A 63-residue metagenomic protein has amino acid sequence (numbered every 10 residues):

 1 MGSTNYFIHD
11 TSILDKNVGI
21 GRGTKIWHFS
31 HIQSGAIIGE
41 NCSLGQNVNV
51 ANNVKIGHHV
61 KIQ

Functional and structural regions predicted by a protein language model:
G2-H9: Short gly/ser/thr-rich secondary-structure transition/capping motifs
H9-D10, D15-K16, G21-R22, W27-H28 (+6 more regions): Left-handed beta-helix
